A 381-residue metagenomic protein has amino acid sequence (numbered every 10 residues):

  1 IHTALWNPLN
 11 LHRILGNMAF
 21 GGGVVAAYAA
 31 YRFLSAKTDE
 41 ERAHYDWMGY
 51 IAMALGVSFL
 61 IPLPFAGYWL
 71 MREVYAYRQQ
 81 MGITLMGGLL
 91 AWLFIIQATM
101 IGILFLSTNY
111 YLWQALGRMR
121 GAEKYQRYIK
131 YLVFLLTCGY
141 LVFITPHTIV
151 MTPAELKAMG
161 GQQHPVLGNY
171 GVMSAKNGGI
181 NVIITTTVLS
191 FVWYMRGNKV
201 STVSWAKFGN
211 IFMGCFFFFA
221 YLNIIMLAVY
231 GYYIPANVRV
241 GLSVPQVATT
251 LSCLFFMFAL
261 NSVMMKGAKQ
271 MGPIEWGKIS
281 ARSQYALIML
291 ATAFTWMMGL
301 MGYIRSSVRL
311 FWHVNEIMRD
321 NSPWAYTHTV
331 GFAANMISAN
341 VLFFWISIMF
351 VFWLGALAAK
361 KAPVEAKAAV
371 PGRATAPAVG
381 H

Functional and structural regions predicted by a protein language model:
I1-H381: Polytopic transmembrane helical bundles with strong interfacial aromatic enrichment
